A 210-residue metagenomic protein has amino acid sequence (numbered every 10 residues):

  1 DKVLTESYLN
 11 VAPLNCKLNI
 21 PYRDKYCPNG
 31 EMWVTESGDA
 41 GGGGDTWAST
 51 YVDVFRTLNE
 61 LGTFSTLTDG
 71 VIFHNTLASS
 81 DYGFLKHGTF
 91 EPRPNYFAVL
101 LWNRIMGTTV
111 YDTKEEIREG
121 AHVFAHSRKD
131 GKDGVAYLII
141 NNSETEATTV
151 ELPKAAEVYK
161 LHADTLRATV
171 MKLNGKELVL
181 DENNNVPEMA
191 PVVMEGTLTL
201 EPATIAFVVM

Functional and structural regions predicted by a protein language model:
D1-V54, E60, L67: Noncatalytic carbohydrate-binding groove/subsite architecture in carbohydrate-active enzymes
K25-G43, A98, A121-A136, E146-T148: Active-site region of glycoside hydrolase catalytic domains
E31-E36, T63-S65, G70-N75, A136-I139: Structural recognition of the beta-strand scaffold that forms the well-ordered cores of secreted hydrolase catalytic
D39-G44, S79-G83, E144-A147, T165-A168: Flexible loop/turn segments at secondary-structure boundaries
W47-A48, V52, Y82-F90, V193-G196: Active-site rim elements
T66-G134: Glycan-recognition and catalytic regions of carbohydrate-active enzymes
E119-K154, V158-T165, P202-V209: Carbohydrate-binding surface patches
L152-L200: Acidic, Ser/Thr/Pro-rich beta/coil linker or hinge segments at domain junctions
